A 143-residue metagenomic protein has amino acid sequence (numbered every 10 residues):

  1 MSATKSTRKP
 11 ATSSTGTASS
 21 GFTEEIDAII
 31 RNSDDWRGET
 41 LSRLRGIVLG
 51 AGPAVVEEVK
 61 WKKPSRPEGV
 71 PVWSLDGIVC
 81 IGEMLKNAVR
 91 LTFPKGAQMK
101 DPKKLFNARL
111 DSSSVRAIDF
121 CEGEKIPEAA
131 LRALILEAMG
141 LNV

Functional and structural regions predicted by a protein language model:
M1-V143: Charge-dense, helix-prone N-terminal extensions
